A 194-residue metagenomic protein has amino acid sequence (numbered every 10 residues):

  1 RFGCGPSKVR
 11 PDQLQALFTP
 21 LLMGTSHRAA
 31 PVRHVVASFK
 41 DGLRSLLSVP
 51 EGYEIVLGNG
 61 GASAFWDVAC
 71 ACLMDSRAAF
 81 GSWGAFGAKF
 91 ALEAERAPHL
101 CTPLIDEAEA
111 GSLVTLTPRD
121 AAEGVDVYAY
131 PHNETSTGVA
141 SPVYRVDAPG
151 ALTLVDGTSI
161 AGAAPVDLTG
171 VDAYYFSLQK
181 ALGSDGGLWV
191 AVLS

Functional and structural regions predicted by a protein language model:
R1-H27: N-terminal "arm"/small-domain region of PLP-dependent enzymes with the aminotransferase-like
L17-V68, G84-A85, K89-E93: Conserved N-terminal alpha-helix of the aminotransferase class I/II PLP-enzyme fold
L47-P50, L73, D120-E123, V146-A148 (+2 more regions): Solvent-exposed alpha-helices and their adjacent loops that cap or buttress functional pockets in soluble metabolic
C72-A88: Conserved PLP-anchoring active-site segment centered on the Schiff-base-forming lysine
E107-G162: Active-site phosphate-binding strand-loop segment of PLP-dependent enzymes
V171-S194: Active-site PLP attachment segment
